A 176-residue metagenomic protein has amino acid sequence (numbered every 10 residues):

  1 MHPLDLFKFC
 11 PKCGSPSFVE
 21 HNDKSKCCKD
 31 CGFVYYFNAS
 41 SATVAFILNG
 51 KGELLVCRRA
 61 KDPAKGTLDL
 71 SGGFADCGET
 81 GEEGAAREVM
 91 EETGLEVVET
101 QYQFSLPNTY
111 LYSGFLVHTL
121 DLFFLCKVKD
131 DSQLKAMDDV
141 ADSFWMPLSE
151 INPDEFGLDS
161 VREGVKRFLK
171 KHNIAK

Functional and structural regions predicted by a protein language model:
M1-P16: Short, charged low-complexity linear segments at domain edges
P3-F7, K24, S41: Short metal-coordination and nucleic-acid-contact micro-motifs, chiefly zinc-binding Cys/His arrays
C10-C13, C27-C31: Short cysteine-rich clusters marking metal-coordination/redox-active sites
F18-V19, Y36: Short functional micro-motifs and their immediate structural scaffolds
D30-L54, F74: Conserved N-terminal beta-strand and adjoining loop/helix that marks the start of the Nudix/MutT-like hydrolase domain
N49-E91: Conserved Nudix-box catalytic region and its N-terminal flanking loop in Nudix hydrolases and closely related
F104-S132: Active-site-adjacent beta-strand/loop module that shapes the phosphate/pyrophosphate-binding cleft
K135-V165: NUDIX/MutT-family hydrolases
